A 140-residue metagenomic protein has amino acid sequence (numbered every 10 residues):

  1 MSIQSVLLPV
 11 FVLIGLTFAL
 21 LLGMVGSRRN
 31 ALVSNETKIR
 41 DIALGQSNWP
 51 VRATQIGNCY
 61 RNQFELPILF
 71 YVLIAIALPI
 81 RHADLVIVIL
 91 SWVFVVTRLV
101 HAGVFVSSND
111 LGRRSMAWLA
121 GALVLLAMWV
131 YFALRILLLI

Functional and structural regions predicted by a protein language model:
M1, A43-W49: Helix-boundary and loop/linker segments of multi-pass membrane transporters
Q4-D41: N-terminal signal-anchor transmembrane alpha helix
I14, R61-I76: Core segments of transmembrane alpha-helices that mediate helix-helix packing or line hydrophobic substrate/ligand
W49-P67: Interfacial helix-start motif at the membrane-water boundary
A75-I76, A102-G103, A133: Alpha-helical transmembrane segments of multipass membrane proteins
D84-V95: Structural signature of hydrophobic alpha-helical transmembrane segments
V100-L126: Interfacial loop-to-transmembrane junctions
W129-I140: Juxtamembrane boundary at the C-terminal end of a transmembrane helix
